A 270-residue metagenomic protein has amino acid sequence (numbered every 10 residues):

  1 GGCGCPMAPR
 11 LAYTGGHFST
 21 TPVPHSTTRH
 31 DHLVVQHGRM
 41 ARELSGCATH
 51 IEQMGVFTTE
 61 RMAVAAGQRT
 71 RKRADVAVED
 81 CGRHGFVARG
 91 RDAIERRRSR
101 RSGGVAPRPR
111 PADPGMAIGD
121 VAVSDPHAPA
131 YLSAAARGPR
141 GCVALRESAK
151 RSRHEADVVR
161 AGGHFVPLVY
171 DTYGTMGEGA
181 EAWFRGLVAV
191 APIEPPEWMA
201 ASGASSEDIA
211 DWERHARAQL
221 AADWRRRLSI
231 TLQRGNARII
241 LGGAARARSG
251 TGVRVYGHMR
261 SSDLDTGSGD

Functional and structural regions predicted by a protein language model:
G1, P6, P24-S26, G38-R39 (+4 more regions): Non-catalytic C-terminal interaction segments of nucleic acid-processing enzymes
G1-S19: RNase H-like DDE catalytic core and adjacent DNA/metal-binding regions of integrase/transposase superfamily proteins
Y13-R42: A short, highly charged nucleic-acid-interacting micro-segment common to nuclease and nuclease-linked defense proteins
L44-S45, A161: Residues at alpha-helix termini
S45-Q53: Short secondary-structure junctions
